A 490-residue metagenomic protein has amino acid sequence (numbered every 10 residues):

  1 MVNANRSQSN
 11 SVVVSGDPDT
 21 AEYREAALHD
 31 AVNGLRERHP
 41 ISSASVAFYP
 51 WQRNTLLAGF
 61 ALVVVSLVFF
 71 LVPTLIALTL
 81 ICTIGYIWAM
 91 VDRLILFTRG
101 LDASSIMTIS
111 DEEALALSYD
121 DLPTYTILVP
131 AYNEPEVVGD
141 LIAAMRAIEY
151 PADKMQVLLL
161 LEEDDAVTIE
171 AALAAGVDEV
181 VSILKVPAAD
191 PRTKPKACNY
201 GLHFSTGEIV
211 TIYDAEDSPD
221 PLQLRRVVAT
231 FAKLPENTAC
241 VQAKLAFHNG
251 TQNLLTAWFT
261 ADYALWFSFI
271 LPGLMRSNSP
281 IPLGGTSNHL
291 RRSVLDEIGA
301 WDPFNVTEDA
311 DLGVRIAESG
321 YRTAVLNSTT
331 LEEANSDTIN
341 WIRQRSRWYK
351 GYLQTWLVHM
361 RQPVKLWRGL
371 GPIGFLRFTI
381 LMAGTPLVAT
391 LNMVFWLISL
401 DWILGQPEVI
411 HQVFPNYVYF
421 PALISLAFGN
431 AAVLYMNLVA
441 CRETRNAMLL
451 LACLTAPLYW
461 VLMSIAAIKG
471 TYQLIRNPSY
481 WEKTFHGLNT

Functional and structural regions predicted by a protein language model:
E22-L28, G34-I41, A89-T124, P135-D140 (+4 more regions): Juxtamembrane C-terminal module of membrane proteins
P123-T126, Q156, D296, D311: Cell-envelope/extracellular polymer assembly enzymes that use nucleotide-activated donors
V129-D140, E163-D164: Active-site beta-to-alpha loop of glycosyltransferases that engages the nucleotide-sugar donor
R146-A189: Acidic donor-binding segment of Leloir-type glycosyltransferases
L173-E208, P221-V306, T338, S346-L357: Long helical/loop segments within the catalytic core of UDP-sugar-dependent glycosyltransferases, especially the large
D214-S218, W301-F304, I316: The conserved acidic donor/metal-binding loop of glycosyltransferases
V306-L312: Acidic donor-binding loop at a coil-to-helix junction in glycosyltransferase catalytic cores that engages
G313-L331: Catalytic donor-sugar/metal-binding loop of nucleotide-sugar-dependent glycosyltransferases
